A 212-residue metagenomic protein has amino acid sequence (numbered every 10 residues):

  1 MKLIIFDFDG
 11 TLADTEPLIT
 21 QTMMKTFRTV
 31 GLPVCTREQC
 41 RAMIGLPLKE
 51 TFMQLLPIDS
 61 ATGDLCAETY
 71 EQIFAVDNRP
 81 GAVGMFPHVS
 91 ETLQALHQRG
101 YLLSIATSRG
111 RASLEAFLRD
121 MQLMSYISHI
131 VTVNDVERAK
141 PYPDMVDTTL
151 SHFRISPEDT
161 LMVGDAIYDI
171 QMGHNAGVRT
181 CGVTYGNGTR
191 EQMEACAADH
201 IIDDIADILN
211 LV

Functional and structural regions predicted by a protein language model:
M1-A42, L56: Active-site neighborhood of HAD-like aspartate-dependent phosphohydrolases
M1-K2, E38, Q94, G110-R111 (+1 more regions): Asp-based, Mg2+/Mn2+-dependent phosphohydrolase catalytic module
L18, P47-E50, A61, G84 (+5 more regions): Short alpha-helical
R28-P33, D59-S60, Q98-R99, Q122-Y126 (+1 more regions): Short helix-capping segments at alpha-helix termini
G45-D77, P87-H97: A metal-dependent, Asp-based hydrolase signature
V76-I105, R111-E115, P143: Short, acidic loop-to-helix structural element flanking the phosphoryl-transfer center in phosphate-processing enzymes
